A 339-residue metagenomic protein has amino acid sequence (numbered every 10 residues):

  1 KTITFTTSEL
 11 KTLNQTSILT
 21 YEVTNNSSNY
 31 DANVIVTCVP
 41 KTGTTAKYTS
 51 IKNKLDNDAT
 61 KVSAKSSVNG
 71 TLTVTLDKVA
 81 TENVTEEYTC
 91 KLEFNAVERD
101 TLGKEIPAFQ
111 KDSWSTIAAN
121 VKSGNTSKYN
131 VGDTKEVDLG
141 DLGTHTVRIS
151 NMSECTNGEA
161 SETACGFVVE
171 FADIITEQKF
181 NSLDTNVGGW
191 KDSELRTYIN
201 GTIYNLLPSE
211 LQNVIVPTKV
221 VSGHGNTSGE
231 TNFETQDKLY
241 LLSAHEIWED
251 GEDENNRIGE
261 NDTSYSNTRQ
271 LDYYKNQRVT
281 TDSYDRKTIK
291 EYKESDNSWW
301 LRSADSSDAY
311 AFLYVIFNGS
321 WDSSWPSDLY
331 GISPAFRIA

Functional and structural regions predicted by a protein language model:
K1-E22: Beta-sheet-dominated interaction scaffolds and their linkers
F5-L10, D56-V62: Beta-strand-rich interaction surfaces with strong enrichment in secreted/lumenal proteins
Q15-V36, K65-G103: C-terminal, structured domain-capping segment
V36-C38, T146: Post-signal peptide N-terminal segment of secreted/secretory-pathway proteins
C38, V74, N151-S153: A mature extracytoplasmic/lumenal domain signature
T42-N57: Short beta-strand and strand-turn-strand segments in soluble, beta-rich domains
A59-T60, A64, G124-K128: Short, surface-exposed secondary-structure edge patches
G103-A339: Collagenous Gly-X-Y triple-helix signature in extracellular proteins
